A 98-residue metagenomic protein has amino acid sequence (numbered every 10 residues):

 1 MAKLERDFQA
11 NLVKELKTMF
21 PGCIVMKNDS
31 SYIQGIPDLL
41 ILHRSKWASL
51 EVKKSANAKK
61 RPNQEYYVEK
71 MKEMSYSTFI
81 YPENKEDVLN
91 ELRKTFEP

Functional and structural regions predicted by a protein language model:
M1-P98: Catalytic phosphate/metal-binding cores of nucleic-acid and nucleotide-processing enzymes, i.e., regions that mediate
